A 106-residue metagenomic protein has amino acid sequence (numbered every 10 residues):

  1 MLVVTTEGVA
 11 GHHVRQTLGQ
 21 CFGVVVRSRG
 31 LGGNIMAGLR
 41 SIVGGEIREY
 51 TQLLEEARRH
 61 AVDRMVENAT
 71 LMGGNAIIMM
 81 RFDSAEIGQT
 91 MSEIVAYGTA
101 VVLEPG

Functional and structural regions predicted by a protein language model:
M1-G33, L71-M72, S92-G106: N-terminal presequence-like segments and the immediate start of the first folded domain
T6-V9, F82-E86: Short, solvent-exposed loop/turn elements at beta->coil junctions and helix N-caps that rim active or binding pockets
C21, N34-R81: Short, well-ordered alpha-helical segments
A61, A85-G88: Short, active-site-adjacent cap segments at secondary-structure transitions
